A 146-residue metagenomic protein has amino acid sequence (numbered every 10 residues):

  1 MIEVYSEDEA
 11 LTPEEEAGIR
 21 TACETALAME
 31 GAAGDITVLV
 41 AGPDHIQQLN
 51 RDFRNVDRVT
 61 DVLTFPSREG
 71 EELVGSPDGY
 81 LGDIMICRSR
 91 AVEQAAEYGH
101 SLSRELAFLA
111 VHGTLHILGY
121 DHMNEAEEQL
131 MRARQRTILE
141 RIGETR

Functional and structural regions predicted by a protein language model:
M1-L106, I117-R146: An acidic/histidine-cluster motif and surrounding catalytic segment that typifies divalent-metal-assisted enzyme active
L109: Residues within the DNA-recognition helix of helix-turn-helix
